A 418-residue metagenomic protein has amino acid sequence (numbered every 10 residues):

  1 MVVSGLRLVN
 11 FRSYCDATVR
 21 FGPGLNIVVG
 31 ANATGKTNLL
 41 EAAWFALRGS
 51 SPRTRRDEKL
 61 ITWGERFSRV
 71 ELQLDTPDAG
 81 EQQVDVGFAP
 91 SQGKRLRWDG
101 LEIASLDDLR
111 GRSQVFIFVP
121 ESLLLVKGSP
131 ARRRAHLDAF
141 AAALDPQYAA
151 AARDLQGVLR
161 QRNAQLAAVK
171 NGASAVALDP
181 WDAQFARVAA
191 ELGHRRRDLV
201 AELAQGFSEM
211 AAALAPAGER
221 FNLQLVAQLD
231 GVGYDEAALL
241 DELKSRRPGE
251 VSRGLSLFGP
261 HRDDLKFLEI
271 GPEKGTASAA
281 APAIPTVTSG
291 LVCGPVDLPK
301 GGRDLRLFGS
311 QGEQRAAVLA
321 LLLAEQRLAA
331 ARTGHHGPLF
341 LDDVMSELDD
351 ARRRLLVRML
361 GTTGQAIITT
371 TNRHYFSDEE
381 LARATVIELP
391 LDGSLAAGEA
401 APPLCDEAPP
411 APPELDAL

Functional and structural regions predicted by a protein language model:
M1-A31, F45, D57, G172-P338 (+4 more regions): Conserved NTPase motor "head" modules and their coupling/switch loops across ABC/AAA+ ATPases, GTPases, and GHKL ATPases
K36: Conserved lysine of the Walker
R48-R132, H136-Y148, A204-E209, D235-E236 (+1 more regions): Nucleotide-state sensing region of NTPase/ATPase domains
L72, Q365-N372: Structural recognition of the conserved hydrophobic beta-strand(s) that form the central parallel beta-sheet of P-loop
F116, I367, T385-I387: Hydrophobic/aromatic beta-strand patches that form the interior of the parallel beta-sheet core in alpha/beta enzyme
L124-L125, A131-G172, D179, A183: Long, charged N-terminal accessory/stalk domains
D342-V344: Walker B catalytic acidic pair
